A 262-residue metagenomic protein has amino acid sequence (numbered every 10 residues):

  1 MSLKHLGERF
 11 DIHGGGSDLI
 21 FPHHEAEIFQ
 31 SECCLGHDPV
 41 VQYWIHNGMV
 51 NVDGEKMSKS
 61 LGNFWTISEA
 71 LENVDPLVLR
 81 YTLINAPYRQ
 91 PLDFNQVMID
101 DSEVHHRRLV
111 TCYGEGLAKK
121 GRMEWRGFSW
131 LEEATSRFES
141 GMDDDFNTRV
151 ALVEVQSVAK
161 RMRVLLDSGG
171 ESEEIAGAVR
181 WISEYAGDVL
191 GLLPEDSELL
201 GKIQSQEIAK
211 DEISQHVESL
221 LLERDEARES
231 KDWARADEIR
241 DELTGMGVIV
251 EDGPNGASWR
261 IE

Functional and structural regions predicted by a protein language model:
M1-L117: Alpha-helical recognition segments enriched in aromatics with Gly/Pro capping that present substrate-recognition
I20, P76-V78, L83-I84, D143 (+4 more regions): Non-catalytic interaction-recognition regions
F29, W65, S136-S140, K160 (+1 more regions): Positions in alpha-helical segments
Y43-I45, T82-L83, K120-W125, A151-E154 (+2 more regions): Short coil/turn segments at secondary-structure boundaries
S58-L61, R89-Q96, T135-D144, E198-Q204: Short, charged, low-complexity loops and linkers
N63, W130-T135, H216-L220: N-terminal alpha-helical segment
L92, M98-A176: Helix-loop elements that line ligand-binding/catalytic pockets
V153-E262: Basic, alpha-helical terminal appendages of large translation-related enzymes
